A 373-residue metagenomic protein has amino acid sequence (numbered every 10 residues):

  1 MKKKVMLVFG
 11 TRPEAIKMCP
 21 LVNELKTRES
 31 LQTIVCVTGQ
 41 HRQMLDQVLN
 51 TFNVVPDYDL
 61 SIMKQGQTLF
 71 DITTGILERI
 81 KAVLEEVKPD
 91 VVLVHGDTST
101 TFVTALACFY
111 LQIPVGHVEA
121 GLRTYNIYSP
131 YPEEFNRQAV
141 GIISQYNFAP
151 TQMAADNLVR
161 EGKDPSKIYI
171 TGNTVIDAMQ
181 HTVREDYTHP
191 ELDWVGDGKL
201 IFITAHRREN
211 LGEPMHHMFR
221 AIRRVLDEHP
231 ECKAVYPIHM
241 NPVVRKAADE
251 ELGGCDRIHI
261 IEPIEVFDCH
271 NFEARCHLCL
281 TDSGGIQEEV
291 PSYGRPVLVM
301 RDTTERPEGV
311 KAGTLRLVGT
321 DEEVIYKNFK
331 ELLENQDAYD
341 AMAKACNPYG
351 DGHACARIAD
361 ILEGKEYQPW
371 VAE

Functional and structural regions predicted by a protein language model:
M1-Y236, N241-E373: Nucleotide-activated sugar donor-binding and catalytic core shared by glycosyltransferases and related lipid-linked
